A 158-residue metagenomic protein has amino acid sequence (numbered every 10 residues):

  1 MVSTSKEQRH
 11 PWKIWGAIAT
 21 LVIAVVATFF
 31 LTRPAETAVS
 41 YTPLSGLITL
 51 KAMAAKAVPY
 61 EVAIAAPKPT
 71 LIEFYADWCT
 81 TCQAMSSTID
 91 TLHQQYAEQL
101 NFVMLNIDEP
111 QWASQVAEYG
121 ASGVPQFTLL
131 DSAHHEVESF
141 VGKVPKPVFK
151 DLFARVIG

Functional and structural regions predicted by a protein language model:
M1-K51, G158: N-terminal targeting signals for export/organelle localization
E7, E118-A121: A short glycine-leucine-enriched loop at secondary-structure breakpoints that most characteristically corresponds
L50-P69, A113: A short beta-strand-turn-helix
P67-T70, F74-W78, G123: Short pre-active-site segment immediately N-terminal to redox-active cysteine/selenocysteine motifs in thiol-based
L71-I72, F102, F127: Hydrophobic beta-strand anchors of alpha/beta hydrolase catalytic cores
C82-Y96, K143: Typically the conserved alpha-helix immediately C-terminal to a functionally engaged Cys/Sec in thioredoxin-like
A97-A113: Thiol-based oxidoreductase modules, predominantly thioredoxin-like and allied folds used for disulfide exchange
G123-G158: Non-catalytic, surface beta->alpha helical segment in thiol-disulfide oxidoreductase systems
